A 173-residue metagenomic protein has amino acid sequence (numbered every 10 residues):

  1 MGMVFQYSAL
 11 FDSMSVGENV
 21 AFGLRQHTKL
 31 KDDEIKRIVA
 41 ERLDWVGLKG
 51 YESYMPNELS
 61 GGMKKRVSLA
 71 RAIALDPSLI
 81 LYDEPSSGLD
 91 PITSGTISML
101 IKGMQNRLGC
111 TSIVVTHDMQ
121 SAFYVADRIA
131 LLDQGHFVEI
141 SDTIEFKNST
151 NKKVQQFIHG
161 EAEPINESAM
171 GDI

Functional and structural regions predicted by a protein language model:
M14-F22: Short coil-to-helix segment of the ABC ATPase nucleotide-binding domain corresponding to the Q-loop/switch region
D32-Y51: Conserved ABC ATPase "signature" region
M55-L59, M63: Conserved ABC ATPase signature
A74-S78: A short, proline-enriched helix->beta-strand linker immediately N-terminal to the Walker B motif in ABC-type P-loop
I80-D83: Catalytic Walker B motif of ABC-type/P-loop ATPase nucleotide-binding domains
